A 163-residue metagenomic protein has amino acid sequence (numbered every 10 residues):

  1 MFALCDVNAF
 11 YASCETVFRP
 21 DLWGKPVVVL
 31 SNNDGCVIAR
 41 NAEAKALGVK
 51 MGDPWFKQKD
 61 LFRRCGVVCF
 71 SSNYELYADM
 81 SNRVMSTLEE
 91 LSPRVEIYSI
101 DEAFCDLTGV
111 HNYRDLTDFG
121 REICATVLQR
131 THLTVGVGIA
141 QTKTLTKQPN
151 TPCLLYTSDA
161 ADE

Functional and structural regions predicted by a protein language model:
M1-S158: Gly/Gly-Pro- and Ser/Thr-rich, intrinsically disordered tail segments characteristic of DNA damage-repair and tolerance
D159-E163: A short, hydrophobic C-terminal helix/tail in secreted or cell-surface proteins
